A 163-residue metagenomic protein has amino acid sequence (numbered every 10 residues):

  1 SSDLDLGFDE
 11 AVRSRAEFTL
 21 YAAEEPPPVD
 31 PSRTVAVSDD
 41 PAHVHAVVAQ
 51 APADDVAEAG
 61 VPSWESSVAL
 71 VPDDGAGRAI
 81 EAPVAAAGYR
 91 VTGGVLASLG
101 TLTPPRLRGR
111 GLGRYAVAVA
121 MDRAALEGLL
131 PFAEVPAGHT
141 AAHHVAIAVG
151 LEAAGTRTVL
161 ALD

Functional and structural regions predicted by a protein language model:
D5-D9, R114, A137-T156: Conserved active-site alpha-helix within GNAT-family acetyltransferase domains
V12-E24, E152-D163: Conserved catalytic-core motifs of GNAT/GCN5-like acyltransferases
E17-G60, A76: Short amphipathic alpha-helix that is part of the acyltransferase structural core
A59-S67, P72-D74, P83-P104: A conserved beta-strand-loop-helix scaffold within acyl/acetyltransferase catalytic domains
T103, G109-L126, H143-A148: Conserved acetyl-CoA-binding loop-helix of GNAT-fold acetyltransferases
A124-P136: Conserved GNAT acetyl-CoA-binding A-motif
